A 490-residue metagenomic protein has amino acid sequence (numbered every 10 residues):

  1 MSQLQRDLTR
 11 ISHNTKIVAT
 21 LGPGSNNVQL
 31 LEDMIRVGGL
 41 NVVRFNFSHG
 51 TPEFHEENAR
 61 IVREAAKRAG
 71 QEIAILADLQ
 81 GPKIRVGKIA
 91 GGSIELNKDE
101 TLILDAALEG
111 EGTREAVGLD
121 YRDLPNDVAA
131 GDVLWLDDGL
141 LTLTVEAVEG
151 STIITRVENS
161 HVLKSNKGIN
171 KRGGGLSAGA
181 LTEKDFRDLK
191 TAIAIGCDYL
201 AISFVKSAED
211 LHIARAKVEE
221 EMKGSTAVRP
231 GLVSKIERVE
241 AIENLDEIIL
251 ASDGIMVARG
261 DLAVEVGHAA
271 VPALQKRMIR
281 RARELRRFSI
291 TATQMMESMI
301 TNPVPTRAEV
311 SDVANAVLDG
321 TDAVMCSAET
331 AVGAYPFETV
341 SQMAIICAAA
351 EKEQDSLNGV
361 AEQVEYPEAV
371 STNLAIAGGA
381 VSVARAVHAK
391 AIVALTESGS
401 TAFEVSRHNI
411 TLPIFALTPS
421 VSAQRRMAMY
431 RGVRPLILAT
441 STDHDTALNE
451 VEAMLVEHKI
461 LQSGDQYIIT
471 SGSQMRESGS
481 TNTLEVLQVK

Functional and structural regions predicted by a protein language model:
M1-K490: Non-catalytic helical/linker scaffolds that mediate oligomerization, partner binding, and domain coupling around large
